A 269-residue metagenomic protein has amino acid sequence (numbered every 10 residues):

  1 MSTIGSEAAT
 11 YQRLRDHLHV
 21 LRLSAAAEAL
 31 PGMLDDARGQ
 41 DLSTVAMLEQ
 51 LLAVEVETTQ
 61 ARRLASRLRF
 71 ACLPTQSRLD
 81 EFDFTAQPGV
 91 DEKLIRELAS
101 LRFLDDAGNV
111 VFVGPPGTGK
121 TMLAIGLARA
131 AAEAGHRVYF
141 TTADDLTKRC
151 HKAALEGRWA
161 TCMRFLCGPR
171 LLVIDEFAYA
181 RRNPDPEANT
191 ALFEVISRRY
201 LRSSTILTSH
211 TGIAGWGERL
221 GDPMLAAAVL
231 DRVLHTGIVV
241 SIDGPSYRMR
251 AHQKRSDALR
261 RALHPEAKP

Functional and structural regions predicted by a protein language model:
M1-D16, D257-P269: Intrinsically disordered, low-complexity and often Lys/Arg-enriched segments
I4-A8, V20-L23, A37-V45, V54 (+5 more regions): Conserved phosphate/pyrophosphate-binding and hydrolysis machinery centered on Walker-type P-loop NTPases, extending
Q12, D16-H19, E28-G32, A46-E49 (+11 more regions): Solvent-exposed alpha-helical segments within well-ordered globular domains of core cellular machineries
R15, H19-T75: Interdomain "pre-motor" coupling segment immediately N-terminal to P-loop NTPase/helicase cores
L30, R137, T141, D145-G168 (+1 more regions): Replace "adjacent to P-loop NTPase cores in ATP/GTP-dependent enzymes" with "adjacent to NTP-binding cores
E49-R102, D106-N109, S246-L259: AAA+ P-loop ATPase motor domain of ring mechanoenzymes
V90-P169: Conserved P-loop
